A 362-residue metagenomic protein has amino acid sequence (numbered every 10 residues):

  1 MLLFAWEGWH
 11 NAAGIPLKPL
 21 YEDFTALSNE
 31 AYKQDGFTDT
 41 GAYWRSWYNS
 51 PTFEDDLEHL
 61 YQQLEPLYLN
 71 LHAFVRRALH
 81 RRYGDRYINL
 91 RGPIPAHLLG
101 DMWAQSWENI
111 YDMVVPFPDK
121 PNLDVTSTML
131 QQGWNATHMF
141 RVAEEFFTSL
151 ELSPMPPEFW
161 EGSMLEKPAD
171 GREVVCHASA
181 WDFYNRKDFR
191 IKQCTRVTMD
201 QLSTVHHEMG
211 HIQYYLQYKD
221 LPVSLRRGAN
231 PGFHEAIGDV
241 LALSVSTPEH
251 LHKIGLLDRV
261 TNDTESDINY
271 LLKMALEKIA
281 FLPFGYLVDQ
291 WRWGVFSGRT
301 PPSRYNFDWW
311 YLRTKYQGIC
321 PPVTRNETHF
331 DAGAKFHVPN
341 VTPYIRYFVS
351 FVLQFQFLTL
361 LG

Functional and structural regions predicted by a protein language model:
M1-G362: Cation-handling catalytic/transport regions enriched in His/Asp/Glu
